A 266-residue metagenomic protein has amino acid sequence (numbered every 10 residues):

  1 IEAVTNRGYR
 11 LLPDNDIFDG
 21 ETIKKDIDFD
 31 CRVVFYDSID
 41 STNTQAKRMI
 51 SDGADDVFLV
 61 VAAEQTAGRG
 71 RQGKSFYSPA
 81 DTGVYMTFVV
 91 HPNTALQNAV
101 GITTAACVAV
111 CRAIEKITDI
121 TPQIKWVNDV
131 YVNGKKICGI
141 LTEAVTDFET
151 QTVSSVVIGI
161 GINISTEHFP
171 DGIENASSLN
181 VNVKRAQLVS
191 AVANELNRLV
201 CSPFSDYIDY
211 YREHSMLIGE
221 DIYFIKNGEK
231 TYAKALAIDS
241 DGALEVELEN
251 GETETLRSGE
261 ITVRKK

Functional and structural regions predicted by a protein language model:
I1-K116, C138: N-terminal lobe of the biotin/lipoate ligase/transferase fold
V4-N6, K125-W126, H168: Short loop/turn and capping residues at structural boundaries
T94-P122, V132-K266: Long, positively charged amphipathic alpha-helical accessory segments at protein N-termini or as interdomain linkers
